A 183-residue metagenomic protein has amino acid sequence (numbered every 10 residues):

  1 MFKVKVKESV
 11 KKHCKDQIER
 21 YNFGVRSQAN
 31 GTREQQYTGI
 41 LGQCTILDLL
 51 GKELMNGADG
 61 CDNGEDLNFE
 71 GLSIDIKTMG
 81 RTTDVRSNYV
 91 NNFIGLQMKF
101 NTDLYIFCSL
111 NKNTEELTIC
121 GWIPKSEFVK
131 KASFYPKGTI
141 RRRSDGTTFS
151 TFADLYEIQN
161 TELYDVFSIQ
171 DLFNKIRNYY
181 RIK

Functional and structural regions predicted by a protein language model:
M1-E70, K77-K183: Nucleic-acid endonuclease domains
